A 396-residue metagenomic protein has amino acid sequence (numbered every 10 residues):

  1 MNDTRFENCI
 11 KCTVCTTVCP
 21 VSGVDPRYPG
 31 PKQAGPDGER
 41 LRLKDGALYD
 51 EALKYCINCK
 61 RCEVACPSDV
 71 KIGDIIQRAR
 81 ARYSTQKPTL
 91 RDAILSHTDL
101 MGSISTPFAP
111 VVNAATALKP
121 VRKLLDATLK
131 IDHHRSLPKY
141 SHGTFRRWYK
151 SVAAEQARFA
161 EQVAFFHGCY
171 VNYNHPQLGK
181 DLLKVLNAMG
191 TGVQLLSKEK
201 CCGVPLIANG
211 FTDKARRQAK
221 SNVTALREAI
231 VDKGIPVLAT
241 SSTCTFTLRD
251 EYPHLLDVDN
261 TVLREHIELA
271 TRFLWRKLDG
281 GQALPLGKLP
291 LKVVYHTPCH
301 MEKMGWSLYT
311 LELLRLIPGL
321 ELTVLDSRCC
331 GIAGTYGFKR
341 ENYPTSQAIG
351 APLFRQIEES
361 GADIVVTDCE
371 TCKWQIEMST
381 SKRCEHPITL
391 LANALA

Functional and structural regions predicted by a protein language model:
M1-F6, R42-L53, N187-M189, R315-G319: Short, intrinsically disordered, charge-biased short linear motifs at domain edges
D3, N8, V14-E39, D50 (+3 more regions): Iron-sulfur cluster-binding cysteine motifs and their immediate structural context in ferredoxin-like electron-transfer
G35, L48-Y49, V185, S327: N-proximal short alpha-helices
L43-A47, R61, A93-H97: A ubiquitous short alpha-helical element
I72-A396: Iron-sulfur cluster-binding electron-transfer modules in prokaryotic oxidoreductases
